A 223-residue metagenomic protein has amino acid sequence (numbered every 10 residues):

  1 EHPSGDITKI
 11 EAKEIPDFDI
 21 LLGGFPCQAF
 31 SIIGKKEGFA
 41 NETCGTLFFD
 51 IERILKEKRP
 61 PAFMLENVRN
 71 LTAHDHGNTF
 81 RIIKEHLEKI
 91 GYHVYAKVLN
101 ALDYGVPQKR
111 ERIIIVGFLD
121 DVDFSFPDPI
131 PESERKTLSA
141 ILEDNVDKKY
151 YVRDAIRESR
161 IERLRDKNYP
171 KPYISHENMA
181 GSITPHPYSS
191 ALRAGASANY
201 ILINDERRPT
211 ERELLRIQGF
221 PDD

Functional and structural regions predicted by a protein language model:
E1-P61, R69-R81, E88: Core alpha/beta nucleotide-donor-binding catalytic domains of modification enzymes
S4-D6, R69, Y92-D103: Conserved S-adenosyl-L-methionine
T8-K9, K13, N100-L102, F220-D223: Short, solvent-exposed coil/turn elements at secondary-structure transition points
K13-I15, G105-Q108: Short glycine-biased active-site loop of nucleotidyltransferases that positions the nucleotide triphosphate and helps
P26-Q28, R69-N70, L102-Y104, D120-V122 (+1 more regions): Short, solvent-exposed loop/turn segments at secondary-structure junctions
K58-A62, Y92, E111: A short helix->loop->beta-strand "cap" motif at the edges of active sites that frequently abuts
L65: A structural signal for conserved, well-ordered secondary-structure elements that form binding/interaction cores
H86-I90, V98, Q108, R112-D223: S-adenosyl-L-methionine-dependent DNA methyltransferase catalytic core
